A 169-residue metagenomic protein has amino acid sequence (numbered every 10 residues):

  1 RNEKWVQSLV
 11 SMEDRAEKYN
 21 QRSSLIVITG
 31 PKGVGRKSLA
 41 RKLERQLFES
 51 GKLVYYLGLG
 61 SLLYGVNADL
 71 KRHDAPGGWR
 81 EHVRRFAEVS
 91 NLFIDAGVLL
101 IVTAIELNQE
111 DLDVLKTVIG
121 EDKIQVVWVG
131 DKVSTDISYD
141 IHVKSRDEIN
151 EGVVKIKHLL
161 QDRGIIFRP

Functional and structural regions predicted by a protein language model:
R1-P169: Glycine-rich phosphate-binding loop of ATP-dependent small-molecule kinases
